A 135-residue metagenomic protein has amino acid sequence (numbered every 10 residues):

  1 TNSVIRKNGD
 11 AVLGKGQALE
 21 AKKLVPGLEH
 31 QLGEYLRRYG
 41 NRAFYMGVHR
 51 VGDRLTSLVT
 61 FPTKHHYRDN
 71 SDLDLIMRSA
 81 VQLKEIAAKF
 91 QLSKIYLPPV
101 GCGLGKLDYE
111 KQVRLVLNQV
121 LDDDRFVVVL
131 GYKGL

Functional and structural regions predicted by a protein language model:
T1-L135: Macrodomain-like recognition of ADP-ribose-binding/processing modules
